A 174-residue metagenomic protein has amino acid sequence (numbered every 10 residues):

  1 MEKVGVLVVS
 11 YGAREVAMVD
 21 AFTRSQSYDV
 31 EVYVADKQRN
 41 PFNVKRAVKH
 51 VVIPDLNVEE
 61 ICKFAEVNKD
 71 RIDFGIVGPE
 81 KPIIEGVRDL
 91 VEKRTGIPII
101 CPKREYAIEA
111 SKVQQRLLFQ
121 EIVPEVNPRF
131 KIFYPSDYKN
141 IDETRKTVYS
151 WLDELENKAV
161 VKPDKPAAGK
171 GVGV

Functional and structural regions predicted by a protein language model:
M1-R104: ATP-binding N-terminal substructure of ATP-dependent carboxylate-amine bond-forming enzymes
V8-S10, A110-V174: Active-site nucleotide/adenylate-binding loops and adjacent lid/helix of ATP-dependent enzymes
E105-E109: Long, charge-dense
